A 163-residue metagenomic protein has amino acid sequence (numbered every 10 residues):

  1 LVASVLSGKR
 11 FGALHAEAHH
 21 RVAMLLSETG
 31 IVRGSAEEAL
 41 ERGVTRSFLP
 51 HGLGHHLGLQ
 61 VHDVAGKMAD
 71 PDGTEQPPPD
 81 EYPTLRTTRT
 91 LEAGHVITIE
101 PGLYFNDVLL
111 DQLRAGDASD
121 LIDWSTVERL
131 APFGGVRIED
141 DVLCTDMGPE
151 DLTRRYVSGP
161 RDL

Functional and structural regions predicted by a protein language model:
L1-L163: Active-site neighborhoods and metal-handling regions in enzymes and metal-associated proteins
